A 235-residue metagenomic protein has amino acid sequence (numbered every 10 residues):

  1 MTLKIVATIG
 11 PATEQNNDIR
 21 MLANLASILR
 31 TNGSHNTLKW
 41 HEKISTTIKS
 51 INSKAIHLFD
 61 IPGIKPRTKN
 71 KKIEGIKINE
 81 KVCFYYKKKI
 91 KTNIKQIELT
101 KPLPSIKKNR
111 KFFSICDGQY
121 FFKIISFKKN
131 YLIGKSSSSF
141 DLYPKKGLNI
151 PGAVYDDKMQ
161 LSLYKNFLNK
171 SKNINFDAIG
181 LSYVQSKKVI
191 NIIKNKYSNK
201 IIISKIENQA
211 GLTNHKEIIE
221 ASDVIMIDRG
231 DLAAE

Functional and structural regions predicted by a protein language model:
M1-E235: Non-catalytic helical/linker scaffolds that mediate oligomerization, partner binding, and domain coupling around large
